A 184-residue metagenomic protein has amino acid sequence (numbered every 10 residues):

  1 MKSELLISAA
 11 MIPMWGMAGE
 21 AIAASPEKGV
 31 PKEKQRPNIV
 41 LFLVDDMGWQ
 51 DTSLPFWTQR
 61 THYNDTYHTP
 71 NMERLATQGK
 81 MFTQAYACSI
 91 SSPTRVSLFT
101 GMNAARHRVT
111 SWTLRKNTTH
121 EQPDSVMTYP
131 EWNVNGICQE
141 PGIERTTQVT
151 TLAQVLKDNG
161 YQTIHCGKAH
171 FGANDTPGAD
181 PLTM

Functional and structural regions predicted by a protein language model:
K2, L6-S8, P13, G19-M184: Formylglycine-dependent sulfatase
